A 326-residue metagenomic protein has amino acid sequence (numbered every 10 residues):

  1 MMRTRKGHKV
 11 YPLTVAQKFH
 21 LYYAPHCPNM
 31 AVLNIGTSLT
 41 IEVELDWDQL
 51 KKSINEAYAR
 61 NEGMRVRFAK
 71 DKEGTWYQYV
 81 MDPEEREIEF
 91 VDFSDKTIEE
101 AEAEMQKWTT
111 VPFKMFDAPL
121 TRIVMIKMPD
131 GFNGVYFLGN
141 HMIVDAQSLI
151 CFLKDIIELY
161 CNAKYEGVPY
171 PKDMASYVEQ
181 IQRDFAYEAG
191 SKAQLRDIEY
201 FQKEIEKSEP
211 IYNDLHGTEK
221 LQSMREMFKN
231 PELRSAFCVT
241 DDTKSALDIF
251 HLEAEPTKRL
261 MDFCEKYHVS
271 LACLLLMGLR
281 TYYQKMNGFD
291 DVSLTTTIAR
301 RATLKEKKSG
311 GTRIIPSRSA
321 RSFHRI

Functional and structural regions predicted by a protein language model:
M1-P28, K51-K96, P119, K154 (+2 more regions): Short amphipathic alpha-helices and their capping loops
M2-L13, Q17, M30-Q49, M115-F137 (+2 more regions): Gly/Ser/Thr-rich phosphate-binding loops and adjoining beta-strand/alpha-helix segments that form adenosine-phosphate
R3-R5, V10-P12, A16, V91 (+1 more regions): Active-site-proximal acidic secondary-structure segment that organizes catalysis
A16-Q17, D46-R65, A101-T109, R122-M125 (+6 more regions): Structural preference for long, well-ordered alpha-helical segments in enzyme cores
I41-L45, G139-V144, F323-I326: A generic structural motif
E73-G74, E84-E85, D130, N140-V144 (+3 more regions): Short, solvent-exposed loop/turn segments at secondary-structure junctions
T75-M81, A101-A103, V135, G167 (+2 more regions): Generic recognition of long tandem-repeat/solenoid scaffolds
G167, E199, K203-P210, R313-I326: Helical lid/core segments from catalytic subdomains that handle acyl or acyl-like groups
